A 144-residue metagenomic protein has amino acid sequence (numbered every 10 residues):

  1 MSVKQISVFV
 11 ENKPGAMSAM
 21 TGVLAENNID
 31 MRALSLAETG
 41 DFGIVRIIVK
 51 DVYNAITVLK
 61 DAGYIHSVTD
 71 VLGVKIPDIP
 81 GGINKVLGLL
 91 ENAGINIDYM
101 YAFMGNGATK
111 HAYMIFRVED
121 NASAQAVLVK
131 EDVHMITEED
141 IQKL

Functional and structural regions predicted by a protein language model:
M1-L144: A conserved regulatory-domain signal marking ACT and ACT-like small-molecule sensing domains and adjacent regulatory
